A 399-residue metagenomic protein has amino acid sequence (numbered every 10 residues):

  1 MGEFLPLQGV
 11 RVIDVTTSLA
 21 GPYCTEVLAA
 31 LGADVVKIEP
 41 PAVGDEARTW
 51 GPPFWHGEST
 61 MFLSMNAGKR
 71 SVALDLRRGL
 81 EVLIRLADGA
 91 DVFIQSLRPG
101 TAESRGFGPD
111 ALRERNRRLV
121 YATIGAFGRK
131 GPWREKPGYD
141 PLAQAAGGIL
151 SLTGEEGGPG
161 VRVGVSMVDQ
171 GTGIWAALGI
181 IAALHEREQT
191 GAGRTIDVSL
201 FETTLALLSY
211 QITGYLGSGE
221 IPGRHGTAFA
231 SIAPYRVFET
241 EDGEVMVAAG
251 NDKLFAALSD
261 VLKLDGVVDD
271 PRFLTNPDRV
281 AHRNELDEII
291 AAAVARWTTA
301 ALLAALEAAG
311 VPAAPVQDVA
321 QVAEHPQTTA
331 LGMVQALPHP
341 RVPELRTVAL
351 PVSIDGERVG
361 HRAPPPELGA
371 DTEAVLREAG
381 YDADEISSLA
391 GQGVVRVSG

Functional and structural regions predicted by a protein language model:
M1-Q189, E367, E373-G399: N-terminal helix-loop segment corresponding to the beta1-alpha1 unit of nucleotide/adenylate-binding folds
M1-R11, G223, E239, Q321-G399: Terminal low-complexity tails and localization/encapsulation signals of metabolic enzymes
A42, F127-G128, L200-L205, D242-E244 (+2 more regions): Glycine-rich beta-alpha junction loops
D45-A47, L216-P222: Short Pro/Gly-enriched beta-strand edge/turn motifs at strand-loop
R129, G157-V165, E188-T204, G223-A230 (+1 more regions): Conserved Rossmann-fold dehydrogenase catalytic segment
G173-G193, A206-S218, S259-D265: Oxidoreductase and adenylate-handling cofactor-binding alpha/beta cores
A228, A233-A309, A313: Aromatic-enriched alpha-helical interface/lid elements that frame and gate functional surfaces
E307-T328: Conserved PLP cofactor-binding pocket of PLP-dependent enzymes
